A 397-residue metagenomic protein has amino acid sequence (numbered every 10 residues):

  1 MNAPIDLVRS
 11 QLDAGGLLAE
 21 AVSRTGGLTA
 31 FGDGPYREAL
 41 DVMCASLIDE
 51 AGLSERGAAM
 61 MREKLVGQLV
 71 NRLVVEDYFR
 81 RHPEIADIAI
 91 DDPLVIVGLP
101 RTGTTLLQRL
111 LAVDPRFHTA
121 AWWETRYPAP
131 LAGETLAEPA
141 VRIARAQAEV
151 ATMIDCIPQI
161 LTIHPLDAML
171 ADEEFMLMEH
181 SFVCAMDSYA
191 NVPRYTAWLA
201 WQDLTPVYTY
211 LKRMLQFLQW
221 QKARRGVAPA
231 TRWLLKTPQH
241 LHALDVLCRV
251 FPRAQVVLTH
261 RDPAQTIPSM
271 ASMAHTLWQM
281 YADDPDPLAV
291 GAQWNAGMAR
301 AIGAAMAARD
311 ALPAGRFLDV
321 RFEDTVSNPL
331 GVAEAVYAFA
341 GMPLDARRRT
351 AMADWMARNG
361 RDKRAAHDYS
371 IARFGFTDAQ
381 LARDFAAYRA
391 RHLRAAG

Functional and structural regions predicted by a protein language model:
M1-D77, I85, N191-Y208, L215 (+3 more regions): PAPS-dependent sulfotransferases, especially Golgi type II membrane carbohydrate sulfotransferases
I85-D91: Phosphate-binding P-loop
I96-V113: Glycine-rich phosphate-binding P-loop
V97-L99, L234-P238, F322: Short His-Asn-centered micro-motif
V113-W123: Post-Walker A helix-loop "phosphate-sensing" segment adjacent to the P-loop in P-loop NTPases
R126-W233: PAPS-dependent sulfation machinery
P229-R253: Flexible, glycine/threonine-enriched loop-and-boundary segments that flank and lead into catalytic domains of large
L247-S272: Conserved phosphate-donor/acceptor-positioning beta-strand/loop module used by diverse small-molecule
